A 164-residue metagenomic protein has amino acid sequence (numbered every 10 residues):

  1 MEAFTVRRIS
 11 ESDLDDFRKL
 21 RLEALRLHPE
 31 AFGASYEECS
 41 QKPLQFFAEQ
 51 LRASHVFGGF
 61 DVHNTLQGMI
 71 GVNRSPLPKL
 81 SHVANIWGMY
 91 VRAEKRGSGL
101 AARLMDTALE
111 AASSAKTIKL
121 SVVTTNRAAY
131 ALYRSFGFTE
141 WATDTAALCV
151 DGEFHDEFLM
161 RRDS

Functional and structural regions predicted by a protein language model:
E2-A3, F154-S164: Terminal substrate-recognition subdomain of acyl/acetyltransferases
E11-S12, R18-K19, E23-E94, M105-T107 (+2 more regions): Acetyl-CoA-dependent GNAT
S98, A102, T125-T143: Conserved active-site alpha-helix within GNAT-family acetyltransferase domains
M105, A112-V122: Conserved GNAT acetyl-CoA-binding A-motif
L120-Y130, A146-E153: Conserved beta-strand-loop-alpha-helix junction that forms the acyl-donor binding cleft
